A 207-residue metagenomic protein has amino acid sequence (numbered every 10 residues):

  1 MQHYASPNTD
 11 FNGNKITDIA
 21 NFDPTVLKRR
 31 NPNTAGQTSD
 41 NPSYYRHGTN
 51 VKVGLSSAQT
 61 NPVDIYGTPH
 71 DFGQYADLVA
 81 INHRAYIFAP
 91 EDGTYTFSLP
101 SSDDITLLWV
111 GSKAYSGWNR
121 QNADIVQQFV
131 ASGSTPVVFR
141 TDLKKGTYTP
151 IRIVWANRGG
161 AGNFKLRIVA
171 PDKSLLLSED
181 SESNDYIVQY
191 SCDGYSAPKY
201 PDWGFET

Functional and structural regions predicted by a protein language model:
M1-T207: Acidic/polar, compositionally biased interaction segments
